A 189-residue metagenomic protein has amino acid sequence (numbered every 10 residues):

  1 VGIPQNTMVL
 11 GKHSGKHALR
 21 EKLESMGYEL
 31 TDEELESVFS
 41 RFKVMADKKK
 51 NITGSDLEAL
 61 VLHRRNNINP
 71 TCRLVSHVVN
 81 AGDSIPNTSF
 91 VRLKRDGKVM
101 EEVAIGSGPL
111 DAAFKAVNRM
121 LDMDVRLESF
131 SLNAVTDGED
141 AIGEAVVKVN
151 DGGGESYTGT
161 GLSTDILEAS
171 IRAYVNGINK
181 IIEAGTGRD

Functional and structural regions predicted by a protein language model:
V1-D189: Terminal or standalone catalytic/regulatory effector modules within metabolic enzymes and repeat proteins
